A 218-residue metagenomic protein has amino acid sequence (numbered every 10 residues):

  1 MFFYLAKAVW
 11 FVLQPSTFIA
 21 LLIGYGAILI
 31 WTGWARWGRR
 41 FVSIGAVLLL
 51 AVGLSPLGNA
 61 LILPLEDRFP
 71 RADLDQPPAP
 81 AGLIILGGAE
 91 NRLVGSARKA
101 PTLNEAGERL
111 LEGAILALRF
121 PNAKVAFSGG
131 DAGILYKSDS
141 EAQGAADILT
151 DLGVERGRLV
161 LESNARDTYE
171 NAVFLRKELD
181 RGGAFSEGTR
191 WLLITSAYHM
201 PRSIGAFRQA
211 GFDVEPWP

Functional and structural regions predicted by a protein language model:
M1-I30: Membrane-embedded alpha-helical segments of integral membrane proteins
F3, A35-R36, Q143, G157: Generic alpha-helical secondary structure signal
I30-R40: Membrane-interface helix-boundary motifs at transmembrane edges
R40-S55: Hydrophobic membrane-insertion alpha-helices, especially the h-region of bacterial N-terminal signal peptides
A51-P218: A structural signal for short, hydrophobic/glycine-enriched beta-strand patches
